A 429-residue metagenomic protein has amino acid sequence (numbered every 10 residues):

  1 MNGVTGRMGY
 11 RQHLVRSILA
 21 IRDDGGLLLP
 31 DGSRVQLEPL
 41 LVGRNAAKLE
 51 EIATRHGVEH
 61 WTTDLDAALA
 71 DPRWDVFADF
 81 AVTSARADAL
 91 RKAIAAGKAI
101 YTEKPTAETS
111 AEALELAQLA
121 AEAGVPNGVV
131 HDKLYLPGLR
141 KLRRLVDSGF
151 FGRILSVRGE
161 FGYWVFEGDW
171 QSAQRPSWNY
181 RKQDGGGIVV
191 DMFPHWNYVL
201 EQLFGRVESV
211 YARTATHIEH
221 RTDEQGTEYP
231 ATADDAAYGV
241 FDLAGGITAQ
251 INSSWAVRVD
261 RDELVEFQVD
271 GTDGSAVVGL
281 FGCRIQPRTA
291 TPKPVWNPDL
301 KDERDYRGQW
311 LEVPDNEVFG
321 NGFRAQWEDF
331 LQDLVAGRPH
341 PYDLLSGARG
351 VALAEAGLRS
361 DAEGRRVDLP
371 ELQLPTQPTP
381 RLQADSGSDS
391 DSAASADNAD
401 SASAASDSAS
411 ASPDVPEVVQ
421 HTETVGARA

Functional and structural regions predicted by a protein language model:
M1-H56, R428-A429: N-terminal Rossmann-like dinucleotide-binding module
P30, H60-P72: Short acidic low-complexity segments
Q36-L37, W74, I154, V207: Core-facing hydrophobic residues within beta-strands of well-ordered domains
D75-V76, V82-T83, A87-L134, G149: Beta-strand-loop-alpha-helix segment that lines the small-molecule cofactor/substrate pocket of alpha/beta enzymes
K133-A231, G364: Predominantly a Rossmann-like dinucleotide-binding segment in NAD(P)-dependent oxidoreductases
V199-S209, T214-H217, E228-S275, F281: Glycine-rich, aromatic-lined ligand/substrate-binding cores of catalytic and carbohydrate-binding domains
T222-E224, Y229-P230, Y238, D242-L243 (+4 more regions): C-terminal glycine/acidic-rich active-site capping loop/insertion
A384-T424: Intrinsically disordered, low-complexity terminal tails and inter-domain linkers enriched for S/T/G/P/D/E
